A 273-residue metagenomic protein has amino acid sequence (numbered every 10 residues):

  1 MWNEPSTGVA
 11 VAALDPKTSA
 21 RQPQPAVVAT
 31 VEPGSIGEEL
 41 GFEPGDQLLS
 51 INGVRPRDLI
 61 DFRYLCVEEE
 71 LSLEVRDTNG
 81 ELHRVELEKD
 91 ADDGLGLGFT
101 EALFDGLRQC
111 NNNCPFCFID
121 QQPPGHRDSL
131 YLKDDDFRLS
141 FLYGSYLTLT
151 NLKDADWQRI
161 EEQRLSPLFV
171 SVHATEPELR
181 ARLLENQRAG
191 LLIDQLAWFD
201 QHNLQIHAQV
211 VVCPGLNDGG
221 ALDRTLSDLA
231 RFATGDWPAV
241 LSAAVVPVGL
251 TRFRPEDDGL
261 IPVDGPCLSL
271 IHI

Functional and structural regions predicted by a protein language model:
M1: Iron-sulfur (Fe-S) cluster-binding modules
E4-S50, V54-P56: PDZ/PDZ-like domain segments forming the peptide/carboxylate-binding groove, activating on the N-terminal beta-strands
T7, A12-A13, R63-F99: PDZ-domain C-terminal substructure recognizer with occasional recognition of PDZ-binding tails
L59-I60: N-terminal cofactor/phosphate-binding cores enriched in small/glycine residues, especially glycine-rich loops such as
G80-L82, K89-P238, P247-P266: Conserved Radical SAM active-site core
I271-I273: Conserved small/polar residues in nucleotide/adenosyl-binding loops
